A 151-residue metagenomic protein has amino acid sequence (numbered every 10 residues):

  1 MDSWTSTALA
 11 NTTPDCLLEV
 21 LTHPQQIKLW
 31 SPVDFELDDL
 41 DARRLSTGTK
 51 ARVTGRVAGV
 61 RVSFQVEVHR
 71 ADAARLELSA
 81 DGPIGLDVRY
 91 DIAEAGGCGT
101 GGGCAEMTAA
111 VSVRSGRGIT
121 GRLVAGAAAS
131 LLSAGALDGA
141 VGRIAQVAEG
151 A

Functional and structural regions predicted by a protein language model:
M1-A42, S46: Hydrophobic ligand-binding cavity/cleft-lining segments
T7-N11, E67, S79, D91 (+1 more regions): Generic structural detector for well-ordered beta-strands
N11, W30, A71, D81-P83 (+1 more regions): A short, compositionally biased micro-patch
D15-L18, D138, G142: Amphipathic alpha-helical segments that line or abut small-molecule/effector binding pockets and mediate allosteric
C16, L29, R61-S63, V88-Y90 (+1 more regions): Short acidic, gly/pro-rich beta-turn/loop elements at beta-sheet edges and active-site/ligand-binding grooves
D38-D87, G99, E106, G139-A151: Glycine-rich portal/gate segments that line the openings of hydrophobic small-molecule binding cavities
A80-G135, G139, Q146: Beta-strand/loop substructures that line and gate deep hydrophobic ligand-binding cavities in soluble
